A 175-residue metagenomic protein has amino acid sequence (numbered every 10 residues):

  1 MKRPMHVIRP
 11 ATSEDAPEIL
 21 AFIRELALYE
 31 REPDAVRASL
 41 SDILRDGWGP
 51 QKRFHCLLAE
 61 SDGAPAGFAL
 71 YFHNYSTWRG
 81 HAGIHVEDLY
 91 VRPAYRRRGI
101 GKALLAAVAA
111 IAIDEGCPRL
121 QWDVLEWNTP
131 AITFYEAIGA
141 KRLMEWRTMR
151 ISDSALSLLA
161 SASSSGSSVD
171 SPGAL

Functional and structural regions predicted by a protein language model:
V7-I19: A short beta-loop-alpha structural element at the N-terminal edge of CoA-dependent acyl/N-acetyltransferase catalytic
L20-R45: Conserved GNAT-fold acetyl-CoA-binding loop/helix
R45-L58, H85: A short helix-loop-beta-strand connector motif used in the catalytic cores of GNAT acetyltransferases and, in some
L58, A64-H73: Conserved beta-strand in the GNAT
L89-R96: A short, internal acetyl-CoA/4′-phosphopantetheine-binding micro-motif in the GNAT/acyltransferase core
K102, A106, E126-E145, L158: Conserved active-site alpha-helix within GNAT-family acetyltransferase domains
I113-D123: Conserved GNAT acetyl-CoA-binding A-motif
W122-A131, R150-S154: Conserved beta-strand-loop-alpha-helix junction that forms the acyl-donor binding cleft
